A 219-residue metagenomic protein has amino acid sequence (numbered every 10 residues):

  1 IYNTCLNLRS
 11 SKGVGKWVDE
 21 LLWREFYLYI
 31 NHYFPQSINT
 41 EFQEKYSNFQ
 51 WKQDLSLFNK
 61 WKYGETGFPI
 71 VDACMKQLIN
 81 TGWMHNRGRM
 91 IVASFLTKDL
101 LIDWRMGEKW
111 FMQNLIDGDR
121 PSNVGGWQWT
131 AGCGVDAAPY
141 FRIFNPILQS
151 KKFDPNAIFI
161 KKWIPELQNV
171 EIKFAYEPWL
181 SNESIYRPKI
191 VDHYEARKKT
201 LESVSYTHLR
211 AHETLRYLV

Functional and structural regions predicted by a protein language model:
I1-M90, G132: Gly/Thr-rich phosphate-binding loop signature of adenosyl cofactor/nucleotide-binding cores
C5, R9, E25, Y29-I30 (+7 more regions): A generic secondary-structure signal for well-formed alpha-helical elements
K12-Y29, L78-Q128, D154-I158: Structured ligand/cofactor/substrate-binding pocket environments in proteins
Q50, W110-I185: C-terminal, helix-dominated tail/subdomain
S184-Y194: Short, flexible active-site recognition loops that position polar ligands and cofactors
T200: Catalytic core of tubulin tyrosine ligase-like
T207-T214: Conserved small/polar residues in nucleotide/adenosyl-binding loops
L218-V219: Hydrophobic alpha-helical segments, chiefly the membrane-spanning helices and signal/signal-anchor peptides
